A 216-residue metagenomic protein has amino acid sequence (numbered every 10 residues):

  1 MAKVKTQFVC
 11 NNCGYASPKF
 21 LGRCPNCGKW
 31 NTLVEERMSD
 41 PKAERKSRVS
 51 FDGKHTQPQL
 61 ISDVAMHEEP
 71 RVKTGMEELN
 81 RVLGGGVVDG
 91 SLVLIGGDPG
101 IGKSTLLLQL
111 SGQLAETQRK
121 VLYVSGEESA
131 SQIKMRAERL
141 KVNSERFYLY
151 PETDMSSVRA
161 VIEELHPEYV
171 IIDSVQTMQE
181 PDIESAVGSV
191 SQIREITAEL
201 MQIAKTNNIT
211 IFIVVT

Functional and structural regions predicted by a protein language model:
V4-T6, F20-R23: Short metal-coordination and nucleic-acid-contact micro-motifs, chiefly zinc-binding Cys/His arrays
C10-C13, C24-C27: Short cysteine-rich clusters marking metal-coordination/redox-active sites
A16-F20, W30-L33: Cys/His-rich metal-chelating microdomains
G28-P41: Short Cys/His-rich micro-motifs in 6-15 aa windows
R48-L140, R159: The Walker A/P-loop phosphate-binding site
E68-E69, E145-E152, E180-R194: Flexible beta-alpha connector loops of hexameric P-loop NTPases
I162, H166-I171: Proline-aspartate-enriched helix->loop->beta-strand connector
S191-F212, T216: Substrate-engagement module of ASCE P-loop NTPases
